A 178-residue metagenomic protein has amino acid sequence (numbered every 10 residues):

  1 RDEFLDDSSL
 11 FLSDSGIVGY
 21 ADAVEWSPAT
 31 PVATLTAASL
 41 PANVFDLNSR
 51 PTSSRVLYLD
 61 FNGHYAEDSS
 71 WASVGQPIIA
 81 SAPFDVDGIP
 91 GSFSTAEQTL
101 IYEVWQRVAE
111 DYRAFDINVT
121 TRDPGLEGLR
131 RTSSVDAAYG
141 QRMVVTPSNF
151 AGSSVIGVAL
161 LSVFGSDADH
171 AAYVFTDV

Functional and structural regions predicted by a protein language model:
R1-D87: Primarily auto-inhibitory N-terminal propeptides
L35-S70, E97-V178: Metzincin-family zinc-dependent endopeptidase catalytic domain
G88-T99: A short acidic, glycine-rich active-site loop that binds or catalyzes chemistry on phosphate/adenosine moieties
